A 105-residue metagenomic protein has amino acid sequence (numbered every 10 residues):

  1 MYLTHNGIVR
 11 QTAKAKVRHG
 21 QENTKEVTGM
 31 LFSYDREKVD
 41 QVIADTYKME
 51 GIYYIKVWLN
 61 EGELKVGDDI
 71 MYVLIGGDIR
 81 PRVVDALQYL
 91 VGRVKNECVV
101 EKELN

Functional and structural regions predicted by a protein language model:
M1-I70, G76-N105: N-terminal, polar/charged subdomain of small-to-medium soluble alpha/beta proteins
